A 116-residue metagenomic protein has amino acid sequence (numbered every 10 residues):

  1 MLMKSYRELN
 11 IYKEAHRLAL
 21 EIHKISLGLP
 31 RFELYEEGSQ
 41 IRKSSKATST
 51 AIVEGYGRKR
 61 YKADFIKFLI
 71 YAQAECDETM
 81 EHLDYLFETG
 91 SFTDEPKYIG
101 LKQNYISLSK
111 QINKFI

Functional and structural regions predicted by a protein language model:
M1-I116: Amphipathic alpha-helical assembly/interaction segments
